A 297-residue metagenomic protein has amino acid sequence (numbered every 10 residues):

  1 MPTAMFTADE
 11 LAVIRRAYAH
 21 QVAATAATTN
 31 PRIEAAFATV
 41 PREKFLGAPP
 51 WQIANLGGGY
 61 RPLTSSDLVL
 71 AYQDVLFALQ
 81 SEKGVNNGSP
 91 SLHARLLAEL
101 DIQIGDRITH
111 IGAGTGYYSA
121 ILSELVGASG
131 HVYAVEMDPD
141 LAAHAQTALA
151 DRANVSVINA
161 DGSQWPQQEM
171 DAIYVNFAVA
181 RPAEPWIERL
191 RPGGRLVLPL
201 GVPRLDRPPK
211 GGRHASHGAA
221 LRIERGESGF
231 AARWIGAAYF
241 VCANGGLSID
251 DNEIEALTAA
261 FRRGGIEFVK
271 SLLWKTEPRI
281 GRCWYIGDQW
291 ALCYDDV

Functional and structural regions predicted by a protein language model:
P2-R15, E188, P203-V297: SAM/dcSAM-binding transferase cores
P2-T109, Y118-A120, L125, L141-A143 (+4 more regions): Class I SAM-dependent transferase core
A35, L79, Y133, Q164-W165 (+3 more regions): A broad, structure-centric signal for solvent-exposed, well-ordered loop/edge residues that line or flank functional
P41, S89, D138, D161 (+2 more regions): Poly-acidic low-complexity segments
W51-Q52, I111, G201, D250: Residue-level detector of alpha-helical recognition elements and their boundaries
G58, D171-I173, K270-L272: Short, charged low-complexity linear motifs
G58-G59, V132-A134, E255-T258: Short, intrinsically disordered/low-complexity patches at protein termini and at juxtamembrane boundaries
G88-H217, E224-G226: Conserved nucleotide-cofactor-binding alpha/beta core module
